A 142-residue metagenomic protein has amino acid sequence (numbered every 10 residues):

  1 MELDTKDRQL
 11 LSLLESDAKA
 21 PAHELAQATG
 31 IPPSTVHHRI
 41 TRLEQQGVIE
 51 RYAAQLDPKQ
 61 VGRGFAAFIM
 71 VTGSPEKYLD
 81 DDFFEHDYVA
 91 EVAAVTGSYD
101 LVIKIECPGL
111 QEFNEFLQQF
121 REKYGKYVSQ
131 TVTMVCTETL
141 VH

Functional and structural regions predicted by a protein language model:
M1-H142: A compositional/biophysical signature of low hydrophobicity enriched in polar/charged and small residues
